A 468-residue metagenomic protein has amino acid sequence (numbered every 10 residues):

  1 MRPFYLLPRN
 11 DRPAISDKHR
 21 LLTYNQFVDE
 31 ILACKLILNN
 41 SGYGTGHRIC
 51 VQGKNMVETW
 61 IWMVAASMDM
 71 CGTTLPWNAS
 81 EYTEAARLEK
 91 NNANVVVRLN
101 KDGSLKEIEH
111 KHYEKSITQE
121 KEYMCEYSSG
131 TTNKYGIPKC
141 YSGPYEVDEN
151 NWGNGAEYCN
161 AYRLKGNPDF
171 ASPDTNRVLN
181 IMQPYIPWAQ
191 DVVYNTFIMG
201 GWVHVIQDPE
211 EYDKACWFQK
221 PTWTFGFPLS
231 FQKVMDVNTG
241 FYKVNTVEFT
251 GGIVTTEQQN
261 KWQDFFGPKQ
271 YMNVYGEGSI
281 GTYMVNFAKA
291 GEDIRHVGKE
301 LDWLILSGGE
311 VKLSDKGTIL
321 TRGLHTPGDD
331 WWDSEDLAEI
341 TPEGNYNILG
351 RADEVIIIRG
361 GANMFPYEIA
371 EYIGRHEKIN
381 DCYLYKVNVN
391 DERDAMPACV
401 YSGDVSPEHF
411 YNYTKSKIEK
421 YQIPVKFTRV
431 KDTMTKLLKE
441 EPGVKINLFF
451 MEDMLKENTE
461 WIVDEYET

Functional and structural regions predicted by a protein language model:
M1-A14, E30, T118-Y123: A short N-terminal helical cap/helix-turn-helix that marks the beginning of AMP-binding/adenylate-forming
R12-G42, Y82-E84, V147-N150: Conserved AMP-binding/adenylate-forming core of the ANL superfamily
R20, L36-A79, N180-Q183: Conserved AMP-binding/adenylate-forming
V51, E335-I423, D453, E465: AMP-binding/adenylate-forming catalytic core of the ANL superfamily
C71, L88-L99, Y123-E126, K139-M235 (+2 more regions): AMP-binding/adenylate-forming
G130, T222-G226, M235-H296: Gly/Ser/Thr-rich phosphate-binding loop
I253, N273-V274, M284-D329: Adenylate-forming AMP-binding core of the ANL superfamily, especially NRPS adenylation
I418-K445, W461-T468: AMP-binding/adenylate-forming catalytic domain of the ANL superfamily
